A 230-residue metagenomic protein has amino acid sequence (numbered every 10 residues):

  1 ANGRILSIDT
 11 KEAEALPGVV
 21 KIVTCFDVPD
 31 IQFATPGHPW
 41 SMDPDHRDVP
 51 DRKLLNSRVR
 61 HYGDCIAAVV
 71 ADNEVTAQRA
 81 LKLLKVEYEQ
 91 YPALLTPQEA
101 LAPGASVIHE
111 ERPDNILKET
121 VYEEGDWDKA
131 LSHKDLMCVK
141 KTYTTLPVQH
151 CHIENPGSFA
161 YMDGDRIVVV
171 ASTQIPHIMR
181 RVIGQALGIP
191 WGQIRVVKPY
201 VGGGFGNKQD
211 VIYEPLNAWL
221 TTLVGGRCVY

Functional and structural regions predicted by a protein language model:
A1-P113, L223-G225: Flexible, low-hydrophobicity surface segments
S41, P176, G184-G188, V211-L220: A glycine- and small-aliphatic-rich helix-loop capping segment at beta-alpha/alpha-beta transitions that lines
N115, D165-V168, T173, V201-K208: Helix-loop-helix module between adjacent transmembrane segments
W127-L187: Conserved beta-alpha junction segments in alpha/beta enzyme cores
R181, P199-G225, V229-Y230: Thiamine diphosphate
P190-Q193: Short acidic capping loops at alpha-helix termini that bridge into adjacent secondary structure
